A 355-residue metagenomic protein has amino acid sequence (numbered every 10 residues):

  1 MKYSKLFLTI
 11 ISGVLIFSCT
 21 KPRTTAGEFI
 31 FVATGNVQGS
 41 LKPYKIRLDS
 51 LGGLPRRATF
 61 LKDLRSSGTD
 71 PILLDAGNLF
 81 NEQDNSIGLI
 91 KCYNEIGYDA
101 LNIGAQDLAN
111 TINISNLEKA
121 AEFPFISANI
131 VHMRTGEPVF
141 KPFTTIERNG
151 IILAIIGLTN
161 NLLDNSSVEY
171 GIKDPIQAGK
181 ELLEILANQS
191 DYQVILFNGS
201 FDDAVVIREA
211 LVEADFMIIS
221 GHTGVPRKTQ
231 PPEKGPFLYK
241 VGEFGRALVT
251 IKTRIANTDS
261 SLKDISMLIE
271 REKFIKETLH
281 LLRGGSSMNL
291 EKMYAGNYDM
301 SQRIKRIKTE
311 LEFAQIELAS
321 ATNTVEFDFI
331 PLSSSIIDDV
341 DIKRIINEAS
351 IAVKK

Functional and structural regions predicted by a protein language model:
M1-F7: Bacterial N-terminal signal peptides that target proteins for export
T9-I11, N36: Alpha-helical protein-protein interaction elements
S12-C19: Hydrophobic h-region of N-terminal signal peptides that target proteins for export in Gram-negative bacteria
C19-K355: Acidic, metal/ion-coordinating pockets
